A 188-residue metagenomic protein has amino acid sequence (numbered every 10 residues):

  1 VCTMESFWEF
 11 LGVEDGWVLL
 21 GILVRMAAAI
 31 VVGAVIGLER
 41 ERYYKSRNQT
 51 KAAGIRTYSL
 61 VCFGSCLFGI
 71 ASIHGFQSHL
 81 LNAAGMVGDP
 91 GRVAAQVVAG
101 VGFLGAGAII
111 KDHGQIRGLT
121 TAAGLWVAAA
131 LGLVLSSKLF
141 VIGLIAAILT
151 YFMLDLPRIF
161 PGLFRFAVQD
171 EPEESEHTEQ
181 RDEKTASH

Functional and structural regions predicted by a protein language model:
C2-G85, T185-H188: Alpha-helical transmembrane segments and their membrane-interface boundaries that form or gate the permeation pathway
M4-L11, P161-H188: Peripheral (non-transmembrane) domains and long loops of multi-pass membrane proteins
V35-R47, L104-I116, I159-G162: C-terminal ends of transmembrane helices
Y43-V61, M86-V98, D112-W126: Short, non-helical or kinked segments that cap or interrupt transmembrane helices
Y58-G69, A123-L135: Small-residue-rich segments of transmembrane alpha-helices in multi-pass membrane proteins, especially helix faces
H74-G75, G91-A108: Hydrophobic, membrane-facing alpha-helical anchors
R92-V93, S136-Y151: Loop-to-transmembrane alpha-helix initiation sites
L149-I159: Alpha-helical transmembrane segments and their membrane-interface exit regions
